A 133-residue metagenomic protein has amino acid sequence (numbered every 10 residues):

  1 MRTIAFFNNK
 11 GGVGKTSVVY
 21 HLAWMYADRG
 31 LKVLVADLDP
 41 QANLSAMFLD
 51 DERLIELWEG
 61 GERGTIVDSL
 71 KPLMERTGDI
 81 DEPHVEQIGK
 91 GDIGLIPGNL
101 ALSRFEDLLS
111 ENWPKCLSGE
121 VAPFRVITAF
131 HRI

Functional and structural regions predicted by a protein language model:
M1-I133: P-loop NTP-binding core
